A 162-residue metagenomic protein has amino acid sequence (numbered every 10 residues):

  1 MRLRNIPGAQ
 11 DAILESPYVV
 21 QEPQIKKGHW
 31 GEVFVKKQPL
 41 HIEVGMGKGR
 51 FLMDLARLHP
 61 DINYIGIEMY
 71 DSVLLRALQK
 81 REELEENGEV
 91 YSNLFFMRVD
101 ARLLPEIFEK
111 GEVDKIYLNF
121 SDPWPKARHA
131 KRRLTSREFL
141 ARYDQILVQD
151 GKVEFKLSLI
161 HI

Functional and structural regions predicted by a protein language model:
M1-L40, R50-R57: S-adenosyl-L-methionine
V44-G47: Class I SAM-dependent methyltransferase "Motif I" SAM/SAH-binding loop
Y70: Conserved SAM/SAH-binding beta-strand->alpha-helix loop
R81-K110: S-adenosyl-L-methionine
E106-K115, F120: A short acidic, Gly/Pro-enriched loop at the edge of an enzyme's catalytic core that lines a small-molecule cofactor
T135-Q149: A short glycine-rich, Lys/Arg-flanked "PGG" loop and its adjoining helix->strand segment in the class I
Q149-L157: Conserved beta-strand signature within the Rossmann-like core of class I S-adenosyl-L-methionine
H161-I162: Conserved small/polar residues in nucleotide/adenosyl-binding loops
